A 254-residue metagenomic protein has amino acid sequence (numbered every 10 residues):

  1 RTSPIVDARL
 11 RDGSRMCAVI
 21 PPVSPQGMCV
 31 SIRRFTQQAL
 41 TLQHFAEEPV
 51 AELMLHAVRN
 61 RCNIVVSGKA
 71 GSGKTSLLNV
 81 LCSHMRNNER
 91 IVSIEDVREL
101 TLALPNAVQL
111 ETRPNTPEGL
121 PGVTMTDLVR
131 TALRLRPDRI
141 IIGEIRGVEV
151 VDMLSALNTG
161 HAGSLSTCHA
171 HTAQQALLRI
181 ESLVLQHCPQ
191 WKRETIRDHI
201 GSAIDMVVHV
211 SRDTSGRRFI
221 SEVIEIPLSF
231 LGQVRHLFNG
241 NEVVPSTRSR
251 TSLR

Functional and structural regions predicted by a protein language model:
R1-L10, E89, H187-E194: Active-site phosphate-binding and catalytic loops of NTP-dependent enzymes
R1-N60: P-loop NTP-binding catalytic core
F35-F45, N79, S83-R130, A176-I180: P-loop NTPase switch/communication element
V66: Hydrophobic anchor at the beta1->P-loop junction of P-loop NTPases
G71: Walker A (P-loop) phosphate-binding loop of P-loop NTPases
K74: Conserved lysine of the Walker
E95, L100-P105, A132-H209, F219-L228: Conserved P-loop NTPase nucleotide-binding/switch module
R197-S202, D213-R254: NTP-binding/hydrolysis catalytic cores, primarily Walker-type P-loop NTPases
